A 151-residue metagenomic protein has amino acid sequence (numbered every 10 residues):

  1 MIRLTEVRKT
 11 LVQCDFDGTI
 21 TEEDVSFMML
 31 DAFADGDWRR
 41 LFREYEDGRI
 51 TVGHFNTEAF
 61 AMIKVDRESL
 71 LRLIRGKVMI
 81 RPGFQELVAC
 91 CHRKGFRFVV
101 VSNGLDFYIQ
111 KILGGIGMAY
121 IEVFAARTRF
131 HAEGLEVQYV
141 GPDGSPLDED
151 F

Functional and structural regions predicted by a protein language model:
I2-R127, H131: Alpha-helical substrate-recognition element adjacent to the catalytic core
M118-F151: Histidine/lysine/aspartate-rich catalytic loop segments that bind and position anionic ligands
